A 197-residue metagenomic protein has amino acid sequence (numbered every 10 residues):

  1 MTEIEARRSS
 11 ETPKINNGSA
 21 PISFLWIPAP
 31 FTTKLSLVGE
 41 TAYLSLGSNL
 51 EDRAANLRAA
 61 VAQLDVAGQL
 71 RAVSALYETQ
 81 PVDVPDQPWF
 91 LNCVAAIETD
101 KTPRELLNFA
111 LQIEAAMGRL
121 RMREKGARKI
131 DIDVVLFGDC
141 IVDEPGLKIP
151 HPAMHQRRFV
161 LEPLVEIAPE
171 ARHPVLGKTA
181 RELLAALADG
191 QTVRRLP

Functional and structural regions predicted by a protein language model:
A6-T12, A29: Short, low-complexity, intrinsically disordered N-terminal modules that encode targeting/processing signals
L37-A67, S74-Q80: N-terminal beta1-alpha1 ligand-phosphate binding loop
E51, S74, P81-W89, R104-P197: Flexible, gly/pro- and Lys/Arg-enriched active-site loops
